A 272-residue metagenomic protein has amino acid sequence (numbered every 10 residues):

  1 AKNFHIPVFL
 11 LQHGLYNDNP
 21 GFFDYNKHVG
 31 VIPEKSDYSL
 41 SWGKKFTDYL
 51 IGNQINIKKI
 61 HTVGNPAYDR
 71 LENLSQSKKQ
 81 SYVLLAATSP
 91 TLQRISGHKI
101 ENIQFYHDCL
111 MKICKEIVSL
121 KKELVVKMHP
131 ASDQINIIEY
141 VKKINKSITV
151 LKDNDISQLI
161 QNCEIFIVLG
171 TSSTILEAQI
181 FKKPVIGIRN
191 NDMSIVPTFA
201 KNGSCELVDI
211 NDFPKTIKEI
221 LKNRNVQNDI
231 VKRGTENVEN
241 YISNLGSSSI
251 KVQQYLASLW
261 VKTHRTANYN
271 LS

Functional and structural regions predicted by a protein language model:
A1-P66, I175: Active-site and donor-binding regions of nucleotide-sugar-utilizing enzymes
K2, I160, A178-Q179: Short alpha-helix at the nucleotide-sugar/activated-sugar donor binding site of glycosyltransferases and closely
I6, E164-I165, K182-I186: Structural loop-to-beta junction motif characteristic of Rossmann-like glycosyltransferase folds
Q12, S36, Q54-I57, T62 (+2 more regions): Catalytic binding pocket for nucleotide-activated donors in carbohydrate/polymer assembly enzymes
P66-Y140: Conserved catalytic-core segment of nucleotide-activated headgroup transferases in glycan assembly
K146-D153: Active-site donor-binding acidic/aromatic loop of nucleotide-activated sugar and phosphosugar transferases involved
Q161-L169: Acidic donor-binding loop of glycosyltransferase active sites
I242-S272: C-terminal alpha-helical cap of glycosyltransferases
